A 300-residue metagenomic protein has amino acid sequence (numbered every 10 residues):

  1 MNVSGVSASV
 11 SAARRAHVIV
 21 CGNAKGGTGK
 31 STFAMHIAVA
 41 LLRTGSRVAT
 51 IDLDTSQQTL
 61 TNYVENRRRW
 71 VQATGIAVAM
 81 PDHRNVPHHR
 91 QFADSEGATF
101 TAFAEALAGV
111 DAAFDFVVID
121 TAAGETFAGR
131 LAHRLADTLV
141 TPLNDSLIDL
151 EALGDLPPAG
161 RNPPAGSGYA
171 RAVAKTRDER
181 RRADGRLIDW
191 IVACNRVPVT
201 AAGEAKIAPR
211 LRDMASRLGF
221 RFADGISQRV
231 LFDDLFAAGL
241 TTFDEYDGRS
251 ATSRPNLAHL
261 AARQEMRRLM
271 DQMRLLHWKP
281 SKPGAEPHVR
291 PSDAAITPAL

Functional and structural regions predicted by a protein language model:
M1-A24, S46: Extreme N-terminal, non-catalytic leader segments that precede Walker-type/kinase nucleotide-binding cores
N2-A13, R182-D184, D189-L300: C-terminal lobe/tail of nucleotide-utilizing enzymes
V18, G22-K25, V39-V117, A123 (+2 more regions): P-loop/Walker-type NTP enzyme "switch/lid" segment
G26, T59-L60, D137, I226: Generic structural signal for small/hydrophobic residues in well-ordered secondary structure, especially within
K30: Conserved lysine of the Walker
F33: Hydrophobic positions on the alpha1 helix immediately C-terminal to the Walker A/P-loop
N66-R69, P158-G160, T241-F243: Short, hinge-like loop/turn segments at secondary-structure boundaries
I119-R221: Conserved catalytic-core segment of NTP-binding enzymes
